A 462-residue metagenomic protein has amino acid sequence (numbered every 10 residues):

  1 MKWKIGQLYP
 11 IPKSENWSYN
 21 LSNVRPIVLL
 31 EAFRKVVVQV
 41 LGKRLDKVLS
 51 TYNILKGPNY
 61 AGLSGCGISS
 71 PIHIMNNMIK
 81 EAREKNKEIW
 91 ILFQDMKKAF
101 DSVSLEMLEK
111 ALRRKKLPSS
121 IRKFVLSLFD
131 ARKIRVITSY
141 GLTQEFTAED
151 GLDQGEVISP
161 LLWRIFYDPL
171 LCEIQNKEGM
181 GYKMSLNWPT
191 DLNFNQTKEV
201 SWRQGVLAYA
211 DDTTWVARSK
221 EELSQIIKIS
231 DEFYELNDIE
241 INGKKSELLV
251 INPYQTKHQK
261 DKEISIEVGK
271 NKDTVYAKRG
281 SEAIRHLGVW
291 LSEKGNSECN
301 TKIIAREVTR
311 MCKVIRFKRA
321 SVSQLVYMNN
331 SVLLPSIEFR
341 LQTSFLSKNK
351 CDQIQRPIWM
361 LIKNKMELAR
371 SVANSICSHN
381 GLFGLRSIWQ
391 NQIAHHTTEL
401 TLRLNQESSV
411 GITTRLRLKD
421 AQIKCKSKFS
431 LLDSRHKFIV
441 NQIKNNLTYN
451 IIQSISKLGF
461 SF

Functional and structural regions predicted by a protein language model:
M1-E178: Conserved pre-catalytic core of RNA-dependent polymerases
I5-L8, R25, P58-L63, I89-A99 (+7 more regions): Catalytic palm active-site di-aspartate
Q7, W188, S246-Y254, Q353-P357 (+1 more regions): A glycine-rich phosphate-binding loop feature that marks nucleotide/adenosyl-phosphate handling sites
A32, S119, E156-V157, A277-S281 (+2 more regions): Structural motif
V40-L45, P71-R83, E222-D238, K270 (+1 more regions): Inter-domain linker/hinge segments that demarcate the starts of reverse transcriptase and RNase H-type modules
S127, Y140-L142, I241-E282: Short, conserved micro-motifs composed of acidic
G269-K348, T398-G411: Basic, alpha-helical interaction scaffolds
L341, K350, I354, I358 (+1 more regions): Extended C-terminal regions of large enzymes
